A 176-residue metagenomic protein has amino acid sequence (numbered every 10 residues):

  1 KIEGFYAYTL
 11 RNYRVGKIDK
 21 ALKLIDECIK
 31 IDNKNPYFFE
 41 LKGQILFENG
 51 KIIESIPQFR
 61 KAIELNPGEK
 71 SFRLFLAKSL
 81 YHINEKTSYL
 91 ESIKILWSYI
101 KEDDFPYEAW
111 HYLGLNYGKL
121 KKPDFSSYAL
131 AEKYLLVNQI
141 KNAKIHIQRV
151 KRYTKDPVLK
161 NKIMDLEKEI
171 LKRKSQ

Functional and structural regions predicted by a protein language model:
K1-E64, M164-K168, K172-Q176: Extracytoplasmic and endomembrane cell-envelope/extracellular-matrix remodeling and assembly machinery
G4, F38, F72, A109 (+2 more regions): TPR alpha-solenoid repeat register
V15, N49, I83-K86, L120-K121 (+2 more regions): Structural motif corresponding to the intra-repeat A-B loop/turn of tetratricopeptide repeats
C28, K61-A62, S98-Y99, K133 (+1 more regions): Canonical positions in the second alpha-helix
L130-Q176: Terminal, low-structured helical/coil segments at or just beyond the last alpha-helical repeat
